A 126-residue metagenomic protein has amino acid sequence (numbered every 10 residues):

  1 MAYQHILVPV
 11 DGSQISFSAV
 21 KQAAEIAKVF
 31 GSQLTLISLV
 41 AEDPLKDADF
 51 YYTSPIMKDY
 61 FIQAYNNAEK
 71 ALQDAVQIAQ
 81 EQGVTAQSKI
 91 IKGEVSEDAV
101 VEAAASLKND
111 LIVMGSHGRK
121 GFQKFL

Functional and structural regions predicted by a protein language model:
M1, D74-I112: Structural beta-alpha unit
A2-P55, I78-Q87: Small/aliphatic-rich secondary-structure junction motif
P9, K92, G115: Conserved residues at the C-terminal ends of beta-strands
S13, G93-V95, R119: Short beta->alpha connector loops
F17-A24, K28, Q73, D98-V101 (+1 more regions): Amphipathic, non-transmembrane alpha-helical secondary structure
A19, K46-D49, D98-V101, K124-F125: Short, well-ordered secondary-structure micro-motifs
P55-K70: A short acidic, glycine-rich active-site loop that binds or catalyzes chemistry on phosphate/adenosine moieties
L111-L126: Glycine-rich, Arg-bearing micro-motifs that act as flexible, cationic patches
